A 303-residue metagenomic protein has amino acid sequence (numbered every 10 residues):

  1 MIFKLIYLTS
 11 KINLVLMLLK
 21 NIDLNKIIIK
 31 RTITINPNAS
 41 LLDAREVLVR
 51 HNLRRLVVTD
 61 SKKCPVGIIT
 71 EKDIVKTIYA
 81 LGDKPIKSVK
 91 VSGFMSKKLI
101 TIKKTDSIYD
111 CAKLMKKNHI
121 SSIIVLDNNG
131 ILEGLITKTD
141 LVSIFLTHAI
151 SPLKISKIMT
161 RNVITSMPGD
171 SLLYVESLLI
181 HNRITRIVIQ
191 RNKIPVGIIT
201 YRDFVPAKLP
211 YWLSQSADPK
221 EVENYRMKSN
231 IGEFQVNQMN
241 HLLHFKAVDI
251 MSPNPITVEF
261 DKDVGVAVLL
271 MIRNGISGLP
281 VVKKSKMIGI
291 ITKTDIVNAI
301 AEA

Functional and structural regions predicted by a protein language model:
M1-A303: Tandem CBS (Cystathionine beta-synthase) repeat/Bateman regulatory domains
